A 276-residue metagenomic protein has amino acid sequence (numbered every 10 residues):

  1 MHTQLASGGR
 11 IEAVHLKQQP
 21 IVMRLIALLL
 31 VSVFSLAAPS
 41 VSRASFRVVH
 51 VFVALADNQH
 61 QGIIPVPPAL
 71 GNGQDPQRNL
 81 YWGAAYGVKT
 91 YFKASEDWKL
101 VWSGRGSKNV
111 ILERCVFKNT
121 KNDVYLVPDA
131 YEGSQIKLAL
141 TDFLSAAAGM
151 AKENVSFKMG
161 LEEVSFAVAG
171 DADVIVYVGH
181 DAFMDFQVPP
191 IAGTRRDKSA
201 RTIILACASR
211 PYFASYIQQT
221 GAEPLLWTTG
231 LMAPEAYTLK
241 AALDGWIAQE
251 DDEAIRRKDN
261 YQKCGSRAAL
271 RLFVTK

Functional and structural regions predicted by a protein language model:
M1-V22: N-terminal amphipathic/basic-hydrophobic helices that include classical n-h-c signal peptides and signal-anchor
I26-S35: Bacterial N-terminal signal peptides
S40-W98: Boundary/activation segment at the start of structured domains
H50-Q59, D129-Y131, V178-H180, G230: Short loop/turn segments at strand-loop or loop-helix junctions that form parts of catalytic or ligand-binding pockets
P76-Y81, A85-V168: Functional beta-strand-loop-alpha-helix junction segments that form "active/interaction loops" within catalytic
F92, E96, A147, A151 (+4 more regions): Sec/Tat-exported extracytoplasmic proteins
A167-G245: Catalytic cores of nucleophile-dependent amide-cleaving enzymes
A254-K276: Caspase-like cysteine protease fold
